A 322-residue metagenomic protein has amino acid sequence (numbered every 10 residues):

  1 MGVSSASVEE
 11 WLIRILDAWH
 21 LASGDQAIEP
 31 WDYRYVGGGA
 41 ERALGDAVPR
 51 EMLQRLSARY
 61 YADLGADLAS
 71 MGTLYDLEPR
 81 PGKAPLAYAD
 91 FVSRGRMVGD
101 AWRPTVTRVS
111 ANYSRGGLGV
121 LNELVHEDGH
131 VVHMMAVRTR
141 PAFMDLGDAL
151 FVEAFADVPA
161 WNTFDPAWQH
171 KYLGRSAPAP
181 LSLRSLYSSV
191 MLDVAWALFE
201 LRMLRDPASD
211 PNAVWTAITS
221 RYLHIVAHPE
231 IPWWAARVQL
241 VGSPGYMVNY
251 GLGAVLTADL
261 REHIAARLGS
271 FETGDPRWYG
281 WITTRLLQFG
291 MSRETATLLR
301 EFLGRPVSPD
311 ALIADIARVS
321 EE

Functional and structural regions predicted by a protein language model:
M1-A111: Active-site-proximal, well-structured secondary-structure segments within enzyme catalytic domains
S23, P30-Y35, M52, L56 (+5 more regions): C-terminal, non-catalytic "cap/extension" segments appended to globular domains
G24-I28, A69-L74, R140-G147, Q169-S176 (+1 more regions): Short, glycine/acidic-rich hinge or "gate" loops at secondary-structure transitions that mediate conformational
I28-V36, T73-G82, D148-F151, S176-P178 (+2 more regions): A glycine-rich phosphate-binding loop feature that marks nucleotide/adenosyl-phosphate handling sites
L77-G82, S93-R96, W102-T105, E123 (+2 more regions): Alpha-helical recognition segments enriched in aromatics with Gly/Pro capping that present substrate-recognition
L118-E123, M134-P159: Post-HEXXH active-site segment of zinc metalloproteases
A142-F155, S185-S188, P244-Y250: Active-site metal-coordination segments of metallo-dependent hydrolases
G147-S182, I264: Post-HExxH zinc-binding segment in Zn-dependent metallohydrolases
